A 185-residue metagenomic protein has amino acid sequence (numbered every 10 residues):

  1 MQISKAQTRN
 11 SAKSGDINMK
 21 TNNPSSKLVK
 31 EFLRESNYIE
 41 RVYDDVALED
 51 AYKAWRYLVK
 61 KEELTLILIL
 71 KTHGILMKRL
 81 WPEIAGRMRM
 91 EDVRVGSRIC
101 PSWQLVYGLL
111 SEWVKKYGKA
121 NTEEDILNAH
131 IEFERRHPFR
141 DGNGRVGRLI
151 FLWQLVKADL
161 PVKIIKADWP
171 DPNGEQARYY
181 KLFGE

Functional and structural regions predicted by a protein language model:
M1-E185: FIC/Doc superfamily catalytic core
